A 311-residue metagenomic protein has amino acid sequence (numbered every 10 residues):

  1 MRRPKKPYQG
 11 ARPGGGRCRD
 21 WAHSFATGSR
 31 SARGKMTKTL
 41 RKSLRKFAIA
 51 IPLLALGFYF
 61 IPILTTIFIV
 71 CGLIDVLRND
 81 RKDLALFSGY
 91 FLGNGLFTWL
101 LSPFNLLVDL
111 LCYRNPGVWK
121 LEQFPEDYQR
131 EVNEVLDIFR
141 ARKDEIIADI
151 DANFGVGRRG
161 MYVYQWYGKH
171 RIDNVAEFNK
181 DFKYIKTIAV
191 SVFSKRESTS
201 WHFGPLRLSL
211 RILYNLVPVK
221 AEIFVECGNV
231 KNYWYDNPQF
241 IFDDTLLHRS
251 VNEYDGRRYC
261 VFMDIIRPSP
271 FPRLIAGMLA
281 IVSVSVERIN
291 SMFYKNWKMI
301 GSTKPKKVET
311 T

Functional and structural regions predicted by a protein language model:
R2-K5, C18, A22-R114: N-terminal alpha-helical membrane-insertion module
L64, G72-F178: Non-heme Fe(II)/2-oxoglutarate
A176-K195, L208: A short glycine-rich, His/Asp/Glu-containing loop-to-beta-strand
V192-S194, P205-A221: Short, conserved beta-strand element in jelly-roll/cupin
S200-H202, I223-V225, F242, H248-Y254: Short beta-strand His + acidic residue motifs that chelate non-heme Fe in jelly-roll/DSBH and cupin folds
R211-N215, I241, G256-P272: A short hydrophobic beta-strand segment most commonly corresponding to one strand of the jelly-roll/cupin
N215-D236: A short beta-strand-loop-beta hairpin characteristic of the jelly-roll/cupin
Y233-L247: Conserved metal-binding segment of the jelly-roll/cupin
